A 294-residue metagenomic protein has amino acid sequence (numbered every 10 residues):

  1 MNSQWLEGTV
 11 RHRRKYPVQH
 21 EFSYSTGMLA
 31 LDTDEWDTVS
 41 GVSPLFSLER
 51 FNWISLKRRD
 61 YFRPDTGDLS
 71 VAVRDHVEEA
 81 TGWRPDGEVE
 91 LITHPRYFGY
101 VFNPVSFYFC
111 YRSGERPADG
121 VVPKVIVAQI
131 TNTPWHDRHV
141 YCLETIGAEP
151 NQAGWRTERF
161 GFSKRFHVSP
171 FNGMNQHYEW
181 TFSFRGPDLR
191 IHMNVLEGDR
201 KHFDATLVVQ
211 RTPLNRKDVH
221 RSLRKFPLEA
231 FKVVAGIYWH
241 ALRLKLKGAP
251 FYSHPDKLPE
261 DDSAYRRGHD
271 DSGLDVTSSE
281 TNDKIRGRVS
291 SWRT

Functional and structural regions predicted by a protein language model:
M1-T294: Mature, function-bearing regions of proteins
